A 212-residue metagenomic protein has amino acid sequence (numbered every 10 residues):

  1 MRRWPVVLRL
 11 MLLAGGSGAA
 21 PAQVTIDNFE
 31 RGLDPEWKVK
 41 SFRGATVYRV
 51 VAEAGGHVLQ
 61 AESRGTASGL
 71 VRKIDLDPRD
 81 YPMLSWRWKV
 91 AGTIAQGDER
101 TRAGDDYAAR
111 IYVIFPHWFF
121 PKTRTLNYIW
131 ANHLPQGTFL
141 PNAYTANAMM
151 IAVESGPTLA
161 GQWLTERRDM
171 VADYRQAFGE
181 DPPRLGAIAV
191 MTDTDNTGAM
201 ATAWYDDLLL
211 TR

Functional and structural regions predicted by a protein language model:
L8-S17: Bacterial N-terminal signal peptides
P21-S41: Extracellular carbohydrate-recognition regions
F29, I188, D207-L210: Extracellular beta-strand elements of beta-rich domains used for carbohydrate recognition/degradation or cell-matrix
R49-G69: Short carbohydrate-recognition loop motifs
K73-L84, P157-A160: Extracellular/lumenal carbohydrate-interaction signature centered on repeated Trp-anchored short motifs
R87-T93, P116, V171: Solvent-exposed strand-to-loop "edge" motifs in beta-rich extracellular domains
G104-A148: Extracellular/luminal beta-rich ligand-recognition and adhesion surfaces characterized by aromatic-Gly/Pro-enriched
D106-I111, A146-G156, A160-M200: Extracellular beta-strand ligand-recognition surfaces/modules
